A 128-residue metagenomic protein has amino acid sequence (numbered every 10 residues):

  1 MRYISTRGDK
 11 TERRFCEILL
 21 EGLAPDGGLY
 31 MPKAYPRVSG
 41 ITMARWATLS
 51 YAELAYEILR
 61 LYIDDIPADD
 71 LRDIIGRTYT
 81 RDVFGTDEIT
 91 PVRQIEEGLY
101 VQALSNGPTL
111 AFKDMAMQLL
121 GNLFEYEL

Functional and structural regions predicted by a protein language model:
M1-L128: PLP-dependent amino-acid enzyme catalytic core
